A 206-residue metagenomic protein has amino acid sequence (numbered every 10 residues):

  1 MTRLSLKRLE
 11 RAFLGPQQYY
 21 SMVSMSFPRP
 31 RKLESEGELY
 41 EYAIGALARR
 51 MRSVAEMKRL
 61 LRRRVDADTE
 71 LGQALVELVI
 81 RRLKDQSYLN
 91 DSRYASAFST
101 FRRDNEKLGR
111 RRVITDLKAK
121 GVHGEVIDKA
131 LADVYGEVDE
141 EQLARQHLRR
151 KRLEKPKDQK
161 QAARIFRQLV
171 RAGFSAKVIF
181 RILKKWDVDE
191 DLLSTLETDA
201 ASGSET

Functional and structural regions predicted by a protein language model:
L6-L9, F13-T206: An alpha-helical, amphipathic repeat domain used for nucleic-acid recognition, typified by the mTERF helical solenoid
